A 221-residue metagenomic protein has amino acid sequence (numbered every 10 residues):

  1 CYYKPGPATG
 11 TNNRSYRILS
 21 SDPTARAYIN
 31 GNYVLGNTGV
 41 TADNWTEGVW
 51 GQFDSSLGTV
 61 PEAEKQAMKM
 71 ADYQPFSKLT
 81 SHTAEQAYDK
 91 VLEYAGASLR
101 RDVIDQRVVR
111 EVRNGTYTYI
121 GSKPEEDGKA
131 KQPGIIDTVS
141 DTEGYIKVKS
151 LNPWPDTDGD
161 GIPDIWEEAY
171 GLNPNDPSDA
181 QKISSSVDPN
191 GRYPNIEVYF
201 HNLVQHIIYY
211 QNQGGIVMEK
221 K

Functional and structural regions predicted by a protein language model:
Y2-F76: Glycine- and acidic/polar-rich repeat regions and solenoidal domains
P7-N12, E143-I146, G171-L172: Short acidic (Asp/Glu) and glycine-rich catalytic loops that position anionic groups and cofactors
Y16-S21, V112-R113, G214-G215: Replace "(M1/M4/M9/M12/WLM)" with "(e.g., M1/M4/M8/M9/M12/M26/WLM)" and add "not limited to" to clarify scope
A42-K149, P153: Extracellular/surface-exposed low-complexity segments
V148-W154, I165-V217: Proline-centered structural pivot motif
K220-K221: Short, solvent-exposed mixed-charge patches
